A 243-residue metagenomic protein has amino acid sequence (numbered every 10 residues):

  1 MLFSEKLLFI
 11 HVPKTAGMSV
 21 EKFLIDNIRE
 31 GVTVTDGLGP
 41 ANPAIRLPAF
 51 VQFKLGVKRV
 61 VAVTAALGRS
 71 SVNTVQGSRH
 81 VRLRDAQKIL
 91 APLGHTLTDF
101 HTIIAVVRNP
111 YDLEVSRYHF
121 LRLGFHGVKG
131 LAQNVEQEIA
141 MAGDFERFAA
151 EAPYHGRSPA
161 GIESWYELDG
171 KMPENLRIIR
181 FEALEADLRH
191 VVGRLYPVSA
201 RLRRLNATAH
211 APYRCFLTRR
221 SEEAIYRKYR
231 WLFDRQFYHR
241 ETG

Functional and structural regions predicted by a protein language model:
M1-G243: Membrane-interface amphipathic segments in extracytoplasmic regions
